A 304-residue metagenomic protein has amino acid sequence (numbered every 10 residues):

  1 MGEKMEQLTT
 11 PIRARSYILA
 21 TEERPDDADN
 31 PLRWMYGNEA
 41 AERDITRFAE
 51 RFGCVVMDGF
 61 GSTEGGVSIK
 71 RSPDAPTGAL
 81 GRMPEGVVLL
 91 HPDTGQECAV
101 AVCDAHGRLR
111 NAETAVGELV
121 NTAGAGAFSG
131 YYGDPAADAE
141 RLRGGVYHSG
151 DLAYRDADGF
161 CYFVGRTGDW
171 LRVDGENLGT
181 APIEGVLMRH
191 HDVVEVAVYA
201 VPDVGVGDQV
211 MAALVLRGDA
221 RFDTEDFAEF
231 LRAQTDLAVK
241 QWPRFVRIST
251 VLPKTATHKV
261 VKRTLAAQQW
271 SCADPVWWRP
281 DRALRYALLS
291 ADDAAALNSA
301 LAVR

Functional and structural regions predicted by a protein language model:
M1-P11, L19-T94, Y132: Gly/Ser/Thr-rich phosphate-binding loop
T10, G117-G145, G150-Q241, P253 (+2 more regions): AMP-binding/adenylate-forming catalytic core of the ANL superfamily
A14, P31, D44, A127 (+1 more regions): Hydrophobic alpha-helical segments typical of transmembrane helices and their membrane-interface/capping positions
G37, V198, R247-I248: Hydrophobic/anchoring residues in structured secondary elements
V55, G86, E195, R244-F245: Conserved beta-strand segments of alpha/beta enzyme cores
V88-V120, A157, A220-T224, V261: Conserved beta-loop-beta connector loops within the AMP-binding
D236-V260, P275-V303: AMP-binding/adenylate-forming catalytic domain of the ANL superfamily
A267-A273: Short arginine-rich
